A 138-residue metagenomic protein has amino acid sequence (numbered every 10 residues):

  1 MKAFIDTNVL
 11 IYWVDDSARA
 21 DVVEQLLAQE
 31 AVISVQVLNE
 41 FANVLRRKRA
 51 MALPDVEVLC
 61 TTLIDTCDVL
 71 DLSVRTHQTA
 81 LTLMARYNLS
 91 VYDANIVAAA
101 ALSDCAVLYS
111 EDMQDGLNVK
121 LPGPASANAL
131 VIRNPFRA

Functional and structural regions predicted by a protein language model:
M1-S34, K48-V58: Short, well-structured N-terminal submotif of metal-dependent ribonuclease cores
N8, A42, D112-Q114: Anionic group-transfer/hydrolysis microenvironments
L26-A28, I64, A125-A127: Short, well-ordered coil/turn elements that cap or connect secondary structure elements
E40-D68: Active-site-proximal, substrate-binding regions of enzyme catalytic domains and RNA-binding/basic surfaces
D68-E111: Active-site neighborhoods of divalent-metal-dependent phosphate/nucleic-acid chemistry enzymes
V97-A98, L102-A138: Acidic, PIN/NYN-like endoribonuclease modules and their adjacent C-terminal/linker elements
